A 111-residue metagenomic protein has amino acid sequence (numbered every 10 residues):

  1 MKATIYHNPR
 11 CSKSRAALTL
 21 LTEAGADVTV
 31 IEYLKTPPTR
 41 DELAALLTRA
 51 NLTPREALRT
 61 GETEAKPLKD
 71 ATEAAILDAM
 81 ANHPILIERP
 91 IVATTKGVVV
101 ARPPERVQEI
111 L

Functional and structural regions predicted by a protein language model:
M1-L20, A24, V28-Y33: Local sequence-structure signature of Cys/Sec-based thiol-disulfide redox active-site neighborhoods
Y33-L111: Thiol/selenol-based redox catalytic cores and closely related redox-interacting motifs
